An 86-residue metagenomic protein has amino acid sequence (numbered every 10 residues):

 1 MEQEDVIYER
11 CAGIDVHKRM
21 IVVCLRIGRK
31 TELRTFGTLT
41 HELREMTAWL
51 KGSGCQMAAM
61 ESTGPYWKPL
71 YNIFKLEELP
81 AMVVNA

Functional and structural regions predicted by a protein language model:
M1-A86: Phosphate- and other anionic-substrate recognition elements at nucleic-acid/protein interfaces
